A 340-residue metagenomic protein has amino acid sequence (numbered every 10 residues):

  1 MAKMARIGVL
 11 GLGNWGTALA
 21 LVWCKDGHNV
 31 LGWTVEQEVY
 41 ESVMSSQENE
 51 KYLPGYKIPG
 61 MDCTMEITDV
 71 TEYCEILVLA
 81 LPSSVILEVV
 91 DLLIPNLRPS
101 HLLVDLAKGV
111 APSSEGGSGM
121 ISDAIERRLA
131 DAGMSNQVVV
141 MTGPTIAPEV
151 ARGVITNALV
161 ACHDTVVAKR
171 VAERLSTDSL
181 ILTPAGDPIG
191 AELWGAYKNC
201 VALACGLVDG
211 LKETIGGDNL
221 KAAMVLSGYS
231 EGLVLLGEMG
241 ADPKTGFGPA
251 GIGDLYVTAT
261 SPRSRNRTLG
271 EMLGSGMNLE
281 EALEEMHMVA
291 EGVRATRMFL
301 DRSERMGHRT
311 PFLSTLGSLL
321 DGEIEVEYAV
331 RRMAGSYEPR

Functional and structural regions predicted by a protein language model:
A2-Y56, D62-M65, L92, S113 (+1 more regions): NAD(P)+-binding Rossmann beta1-loop-alpha1 motif at the extreme N-terminus of oxidoreductases
A5, H101, T156: Nucleotide donor/acceptor-binding cores
L10, A18, E38, S84 (+15 more regions): Conserved active-site and cofactor/substrate-binding residues in soluble primary-metabolism enzymes
L53-D62, G133-Q137, D178-L180, H308: A short helix-to-beta-strand connector/capping loop
I67-E72, I76-G153, V171-E173: Rossmann-like NAD(P)(H) cofactor-binding subdomain of soluble oxidoreductases
V85, N96, A130-Q137, I155-T245: Internal alpha-helical scaffold of NAD(P)-dependent oxidoreductase catalytic cores
C205-D209, L226, G237-R340: NAD(P)-dependent Rossmann-like dehydrogenase/reductase catalytic/cofactor-binding core
